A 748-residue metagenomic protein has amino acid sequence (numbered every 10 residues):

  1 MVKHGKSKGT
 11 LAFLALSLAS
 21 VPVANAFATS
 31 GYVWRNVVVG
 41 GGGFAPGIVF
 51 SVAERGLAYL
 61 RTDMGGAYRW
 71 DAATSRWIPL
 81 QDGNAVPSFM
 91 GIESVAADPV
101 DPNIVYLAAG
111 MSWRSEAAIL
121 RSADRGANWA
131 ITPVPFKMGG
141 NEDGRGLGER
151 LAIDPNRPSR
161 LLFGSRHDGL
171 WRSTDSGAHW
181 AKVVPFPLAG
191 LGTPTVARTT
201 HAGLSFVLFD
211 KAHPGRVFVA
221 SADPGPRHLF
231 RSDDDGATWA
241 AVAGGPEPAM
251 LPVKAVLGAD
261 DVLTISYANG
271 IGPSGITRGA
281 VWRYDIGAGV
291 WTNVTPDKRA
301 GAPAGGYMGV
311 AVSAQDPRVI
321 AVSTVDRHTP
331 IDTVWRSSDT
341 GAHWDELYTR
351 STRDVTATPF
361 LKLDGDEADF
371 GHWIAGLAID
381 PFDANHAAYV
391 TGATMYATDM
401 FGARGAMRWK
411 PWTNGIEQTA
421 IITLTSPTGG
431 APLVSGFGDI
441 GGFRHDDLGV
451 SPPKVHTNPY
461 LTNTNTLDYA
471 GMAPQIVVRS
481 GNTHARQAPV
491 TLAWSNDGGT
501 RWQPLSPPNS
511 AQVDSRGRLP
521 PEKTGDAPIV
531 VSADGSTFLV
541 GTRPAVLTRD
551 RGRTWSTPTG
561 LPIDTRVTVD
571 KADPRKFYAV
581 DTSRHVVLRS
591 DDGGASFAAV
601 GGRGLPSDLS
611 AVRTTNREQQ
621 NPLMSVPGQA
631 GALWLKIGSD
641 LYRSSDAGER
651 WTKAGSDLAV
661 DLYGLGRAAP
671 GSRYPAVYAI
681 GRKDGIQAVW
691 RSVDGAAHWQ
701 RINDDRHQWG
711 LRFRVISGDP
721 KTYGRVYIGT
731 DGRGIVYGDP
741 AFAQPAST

Functional and structural regions predicted by a protein language model:
V2, V21-V23: Short hydrophobic transmembrane-like helices used for membrane targeting/insertion
V2-A12: Bacterial N-terminal signal peptides that target proteins for export
A12-V21: Bacterial N-terminal signal peptides
F27-T748: Extracellular glycan-interacting surfaces
